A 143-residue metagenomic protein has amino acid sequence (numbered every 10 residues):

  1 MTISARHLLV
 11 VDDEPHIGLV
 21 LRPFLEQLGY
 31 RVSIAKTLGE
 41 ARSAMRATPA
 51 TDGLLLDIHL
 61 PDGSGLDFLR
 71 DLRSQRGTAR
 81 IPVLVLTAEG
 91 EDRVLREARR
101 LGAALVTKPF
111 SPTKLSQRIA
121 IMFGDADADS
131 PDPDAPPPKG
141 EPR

Functional and structural regions predicted by a protein language model:
M1-L9, T113-R143: Non-catalytic signal-transmission and effector/linker regions of two-component phosphorelay proteins
G18, P61: The feature encodes the CheY-like receiver
L19-Q27: Charged docking surfaces used in two-component/phosphorelay signaling
I34-G53: Acidic, metal-coordinating helix/loop segments flanking the phosphotransfer/catalytic sites of two-component signaling
K36-T37, S64-D67: Acidic catalytic/metal-coordinating carboxylates
D57-I58, T87: Active-site residues of response regulator receiver
L66-A79: Short amphipathic alpha-helix used as the core "switch/output" element in two-component signaling
D67, E89-T107, Q117: Alpha4 helix (beta4-alpha4-beta5 surface) of REC/receiver domains from two-component response regulators
